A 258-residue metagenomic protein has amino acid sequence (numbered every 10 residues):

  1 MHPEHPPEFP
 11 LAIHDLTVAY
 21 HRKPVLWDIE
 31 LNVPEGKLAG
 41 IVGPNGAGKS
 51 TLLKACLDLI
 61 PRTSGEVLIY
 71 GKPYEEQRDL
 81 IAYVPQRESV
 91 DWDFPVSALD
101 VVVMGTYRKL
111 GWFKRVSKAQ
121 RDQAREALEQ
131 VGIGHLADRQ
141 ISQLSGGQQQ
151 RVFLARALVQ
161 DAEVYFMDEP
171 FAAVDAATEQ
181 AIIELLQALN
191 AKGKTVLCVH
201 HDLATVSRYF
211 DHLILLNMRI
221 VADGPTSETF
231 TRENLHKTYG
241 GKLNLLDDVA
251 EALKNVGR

Functional and structural regions predicted by a protein language model:
L11, V25-L26: Conserved structural motif at the start of ABC-family nucleotide-binding domains
G65-Q77: Conserved ABC transporter NBD signature motif
V103, K118-L136: Conserved ABC ATPase "signature" region
Q140-L144, Q148: Conserved ABC ATPase signature
Y165-D168: Catalytic Walker B motif of ABC-type/P-loop ATPase nucleotide-binding domains
H200-H201: H-loop/switch region of ABC-family ATPase nucleotide-binding domains
S227-R258: ABC ATPase nucleotide-binding domains
